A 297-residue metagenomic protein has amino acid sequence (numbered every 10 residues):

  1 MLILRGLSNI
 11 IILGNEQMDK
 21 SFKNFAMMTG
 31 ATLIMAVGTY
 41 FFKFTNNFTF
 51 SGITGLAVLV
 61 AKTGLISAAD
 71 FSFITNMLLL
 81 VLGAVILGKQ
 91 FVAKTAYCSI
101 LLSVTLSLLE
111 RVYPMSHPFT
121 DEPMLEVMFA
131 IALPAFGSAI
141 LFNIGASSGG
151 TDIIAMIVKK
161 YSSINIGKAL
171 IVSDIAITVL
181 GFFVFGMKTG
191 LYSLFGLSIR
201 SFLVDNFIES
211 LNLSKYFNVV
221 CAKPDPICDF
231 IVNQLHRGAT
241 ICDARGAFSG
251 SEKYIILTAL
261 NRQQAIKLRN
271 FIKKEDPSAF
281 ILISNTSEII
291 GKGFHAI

Functional and structural regions predicted by a protein language model:
M1-Q17: Short, Lys/Arg-enriched N-terminal segments with co-localized hydrophobic residues within the first ~10-30 amino acids
L7-I10, T63, F136, L170-S173 (+3 more regions): Positively charged, small/polar-rich N-terminal and surface patches that mediate targeting and assembly and bind
G14-K223: Core subunits and conserved enzymes of cellular information-processing and envelope-translocation systems across
